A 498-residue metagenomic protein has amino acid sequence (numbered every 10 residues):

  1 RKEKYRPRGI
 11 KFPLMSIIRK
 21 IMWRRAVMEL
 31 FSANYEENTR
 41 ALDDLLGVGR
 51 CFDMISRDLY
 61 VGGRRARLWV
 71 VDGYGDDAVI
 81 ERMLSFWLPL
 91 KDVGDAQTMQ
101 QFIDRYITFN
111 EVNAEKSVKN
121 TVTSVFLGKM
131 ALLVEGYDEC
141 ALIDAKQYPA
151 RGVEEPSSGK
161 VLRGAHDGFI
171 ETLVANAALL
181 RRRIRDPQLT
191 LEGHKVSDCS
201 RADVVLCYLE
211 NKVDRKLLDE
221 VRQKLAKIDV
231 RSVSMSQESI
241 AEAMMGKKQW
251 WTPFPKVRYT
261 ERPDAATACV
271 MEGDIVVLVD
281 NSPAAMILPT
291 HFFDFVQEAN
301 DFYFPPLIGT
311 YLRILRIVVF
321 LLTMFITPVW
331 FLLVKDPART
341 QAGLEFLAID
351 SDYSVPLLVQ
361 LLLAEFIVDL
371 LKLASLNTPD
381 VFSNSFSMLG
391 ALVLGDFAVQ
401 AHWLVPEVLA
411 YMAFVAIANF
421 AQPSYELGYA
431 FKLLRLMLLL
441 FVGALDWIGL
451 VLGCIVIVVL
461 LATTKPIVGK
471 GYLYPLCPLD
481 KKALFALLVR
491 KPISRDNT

Functional and structural regions predicted by a protein language model:
R1-V329, L333, P337-T340, L461-T498: Membrane-embedded alpha-helical signal segments
F126, L162, V393, Q400 (+1 more regions): Short glycine/serine/threonine-biased micro-segments
R185, A226, K372, V399 (+1 more regions): Short polybasic/polar patches that bind polyanions
V276-V277, A284, T290-L438: Transmembrane alpha-helical segments that form the functional core of multipass membrane systems
P406-V408, M412-T498: Hydrophobic alpha-helical transmembrane segments of membrane transport and translocation systems, primarily multi-pass
